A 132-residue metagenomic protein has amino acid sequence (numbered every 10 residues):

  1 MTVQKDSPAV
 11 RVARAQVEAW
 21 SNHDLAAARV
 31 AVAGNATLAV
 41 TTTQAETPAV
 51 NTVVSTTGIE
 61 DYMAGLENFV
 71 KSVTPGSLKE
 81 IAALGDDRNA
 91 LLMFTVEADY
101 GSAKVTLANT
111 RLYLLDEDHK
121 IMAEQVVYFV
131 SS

Functional and structural regions predicted by a protein language model:
M1, V12-A13, Q44-T47, N51 (+1 more regions): Residue-level detector of alpha-helix boundaries and kinks
M1-N35: Short, low-complexity N-terminal intrinsically disordered segments enriched in polar/charged residues
V3-Q4, P8, A64-S132: A beta-strand edge to alpha-helix "cap/lid" segment located at domain peripheries
D6, V30-D87: A solvent-exposed, acidic/Ser-Thr-rich amphipathic alpha-helical stretch
Q16, A28, A36, I59-Y62 (+3 more regions): Hydrophobic pocket/interface hotspot
E18, E46, V126-V127: Compositionally biased, intrinsically disordered low-complexity segments enriched in polar/proline residues
